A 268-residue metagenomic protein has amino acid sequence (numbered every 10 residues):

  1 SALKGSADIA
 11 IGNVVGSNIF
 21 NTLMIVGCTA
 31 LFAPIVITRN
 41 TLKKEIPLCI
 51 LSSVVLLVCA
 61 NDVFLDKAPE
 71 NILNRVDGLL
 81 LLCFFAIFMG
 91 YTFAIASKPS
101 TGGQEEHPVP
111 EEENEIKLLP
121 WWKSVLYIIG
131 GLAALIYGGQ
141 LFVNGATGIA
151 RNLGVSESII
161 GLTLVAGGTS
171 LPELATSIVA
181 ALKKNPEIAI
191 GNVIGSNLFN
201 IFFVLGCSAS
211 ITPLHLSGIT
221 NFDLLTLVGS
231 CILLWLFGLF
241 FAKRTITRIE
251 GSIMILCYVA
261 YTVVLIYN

Functional and structural regions predicted by a protein language model:
S1-N268: Hydrophobic alpha-helical segments, chiefly the membrane-spanning helices and signal/signal-anchor peptides
